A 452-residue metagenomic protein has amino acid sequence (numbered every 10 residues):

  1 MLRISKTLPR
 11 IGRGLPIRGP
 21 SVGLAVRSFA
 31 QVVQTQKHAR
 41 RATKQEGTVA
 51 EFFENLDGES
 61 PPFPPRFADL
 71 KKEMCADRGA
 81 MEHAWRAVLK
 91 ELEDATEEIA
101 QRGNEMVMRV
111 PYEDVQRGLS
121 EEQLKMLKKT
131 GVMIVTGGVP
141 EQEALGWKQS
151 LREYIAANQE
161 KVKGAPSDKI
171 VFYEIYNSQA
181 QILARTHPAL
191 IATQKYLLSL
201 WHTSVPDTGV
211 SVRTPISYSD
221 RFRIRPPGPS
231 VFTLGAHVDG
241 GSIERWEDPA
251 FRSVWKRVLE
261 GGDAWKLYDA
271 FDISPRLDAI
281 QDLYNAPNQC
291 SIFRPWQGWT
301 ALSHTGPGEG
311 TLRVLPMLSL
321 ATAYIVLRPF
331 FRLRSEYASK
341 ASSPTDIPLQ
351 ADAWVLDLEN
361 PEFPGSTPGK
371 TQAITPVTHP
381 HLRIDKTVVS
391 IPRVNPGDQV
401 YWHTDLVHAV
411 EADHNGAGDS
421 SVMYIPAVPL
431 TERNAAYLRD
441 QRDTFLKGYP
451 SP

Functional and structural regions predicted by a protein language model:
L2-K129, Q159: Fe(II)/2-oxoglutarate
R41-A42, E122, L127-T130, V139-P376 (+5 more regions): Non-heme Fe(II) oxygenase catalytic core, chiefly the N-lobe of the double-stranded beta-helix
I134, Y401-W402, Y424: Hydrophobic beta-strand signal
W402-A409, D413: Short, charged beta-turn/beta-strand-edge "cap" motif at the junction between a beta-strand and an adjacent loop
V407, V422-P426, D440: C-terminal catalytic subdomain
V428-P452: Double-stranded beta-helix
